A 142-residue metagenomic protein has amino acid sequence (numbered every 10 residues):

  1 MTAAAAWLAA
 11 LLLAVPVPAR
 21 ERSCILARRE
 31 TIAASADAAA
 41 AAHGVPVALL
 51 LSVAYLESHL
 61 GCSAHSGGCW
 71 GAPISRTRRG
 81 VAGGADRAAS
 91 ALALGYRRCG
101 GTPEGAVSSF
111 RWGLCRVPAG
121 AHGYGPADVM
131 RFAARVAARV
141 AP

Functional and structural regions predicted by a protein language model:
T2-A5, L13-H43, S75-P142: Non-catalytic cell-wall polysaccharide-engagement segments
I25-P73: Secreted/periplasmic proteins that engage bacterial cell-wall peptidoglycan
